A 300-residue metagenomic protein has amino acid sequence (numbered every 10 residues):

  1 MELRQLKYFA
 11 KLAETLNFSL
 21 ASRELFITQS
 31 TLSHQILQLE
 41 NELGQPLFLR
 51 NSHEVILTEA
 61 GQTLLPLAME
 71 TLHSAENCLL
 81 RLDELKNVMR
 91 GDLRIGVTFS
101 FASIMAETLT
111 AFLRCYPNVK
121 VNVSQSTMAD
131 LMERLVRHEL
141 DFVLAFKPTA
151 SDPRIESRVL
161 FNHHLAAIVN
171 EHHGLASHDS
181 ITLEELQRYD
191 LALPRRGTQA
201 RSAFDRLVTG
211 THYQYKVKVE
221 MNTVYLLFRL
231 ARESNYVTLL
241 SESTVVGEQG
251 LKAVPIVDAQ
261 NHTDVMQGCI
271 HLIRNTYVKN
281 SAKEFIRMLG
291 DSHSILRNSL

Functional and structural regions predicted by a protein language model:
A10-T28: Short helix-boundary/capping micro-motifs
Q29-S30, H34, L80, K86-Y116 (+2 more regions): N-terminal winged-helix
E40-E59: A short LG(V/I)-centered, amphipathic sequence patch enriched for acidic residue(s) preceding the LG motif
I104, A253-S299: A late-sequence structural motif
E107-A111, A129-L165, V169, E233 (+1 more regions): Short beta-strand-centered segments that line the small-molecule binding cleft or hinge of alpha/beta clamshell
T127-E139, F146, Q199-P255: Hydrophobic hinge/microswitch elements
F146, Y189-T211, V278-M288, S292-L300: Secondary-structure junction motif
R154-L191: Flexible hinge/capping segments at coil-to-helix
